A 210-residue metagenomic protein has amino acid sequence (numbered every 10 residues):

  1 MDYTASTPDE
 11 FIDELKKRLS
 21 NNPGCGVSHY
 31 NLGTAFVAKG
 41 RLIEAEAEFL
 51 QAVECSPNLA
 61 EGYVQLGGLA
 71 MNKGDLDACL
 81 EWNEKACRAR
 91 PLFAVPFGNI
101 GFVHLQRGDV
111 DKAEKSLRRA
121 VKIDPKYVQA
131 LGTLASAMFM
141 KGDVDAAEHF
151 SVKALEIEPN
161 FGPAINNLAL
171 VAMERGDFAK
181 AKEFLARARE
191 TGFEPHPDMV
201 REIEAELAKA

Functional and structural regions predicted by a protein language model:
D2-K17, K39-Q51, N72-K85, Q106-R119 (+3 more regions): Structural signature of tandem alpha-helical TPR/SEL1-like repeats, specifically the intra-repeat loop/turn
D2-Y3, A169-E174, P195-A210: TPR/TPR-like alpha-solenoid helical repeat scaffolds
N21, C55, A89, I123 (+2 more regions): Structural marker of alpha-solenoid helical repeat scaffolds
G26-V27, A60-E61, A94-V95, V128-Q129 (+2 more regions): Helix-start (N-cap) detector for alpha-helical repeat units in TPR-like alpha-solenoids, especially tetratricopeptide
V27-A38, E61-G68, N72: Non-membrane alpha-helical segments in proteins
N99, Q106, D124-T133: Histidine/lysine/aspartate-rich catalytic loop segments that bind and position anionic ligands
